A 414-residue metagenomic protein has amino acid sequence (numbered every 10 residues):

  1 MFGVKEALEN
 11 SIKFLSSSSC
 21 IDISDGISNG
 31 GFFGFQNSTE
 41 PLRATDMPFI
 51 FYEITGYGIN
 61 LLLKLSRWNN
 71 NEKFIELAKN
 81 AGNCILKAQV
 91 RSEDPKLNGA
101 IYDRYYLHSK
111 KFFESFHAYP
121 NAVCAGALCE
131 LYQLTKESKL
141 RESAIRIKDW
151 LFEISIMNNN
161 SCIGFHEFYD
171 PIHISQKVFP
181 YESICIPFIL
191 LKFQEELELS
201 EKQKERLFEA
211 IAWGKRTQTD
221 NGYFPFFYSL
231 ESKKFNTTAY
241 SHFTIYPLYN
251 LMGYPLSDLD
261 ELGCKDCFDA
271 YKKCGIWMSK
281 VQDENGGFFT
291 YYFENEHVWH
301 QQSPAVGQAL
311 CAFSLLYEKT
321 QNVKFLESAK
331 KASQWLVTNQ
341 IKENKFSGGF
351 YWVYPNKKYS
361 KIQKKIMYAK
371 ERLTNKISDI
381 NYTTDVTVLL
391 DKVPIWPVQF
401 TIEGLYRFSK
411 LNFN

Functional and structural regions predicted by a protein language model:
M1-N414: Glycan-recognition and catalytic cores of secretory/periplasmic carbohydrate-active enzymes
